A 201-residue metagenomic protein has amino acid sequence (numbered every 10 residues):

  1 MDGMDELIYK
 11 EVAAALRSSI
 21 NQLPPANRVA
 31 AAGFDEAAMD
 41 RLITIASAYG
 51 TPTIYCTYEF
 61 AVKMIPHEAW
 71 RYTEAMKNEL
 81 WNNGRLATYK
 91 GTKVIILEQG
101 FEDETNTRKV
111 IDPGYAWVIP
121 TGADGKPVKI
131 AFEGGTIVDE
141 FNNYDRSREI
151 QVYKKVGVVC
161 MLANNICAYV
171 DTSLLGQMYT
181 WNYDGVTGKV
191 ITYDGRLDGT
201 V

Functional and structural regions predicted by a protein language model:
M1-S47: Alpha-helical scaffold segments that mediate packing/assembly in large oligomeric complexes
A15, S19-L23, N27, A61 (+4 more regions): A sequence-level detector of short, solvent-exposed, charge-rich linear segments
L23-P24, T51, I65, D112 (+2 more regions): Intrinsic-disorder/low-complexity coil detector
N27-N106: Long, positively charged binding patches that form subdomain-scale interaction surfaces for polyanionic ligands
R71-V201: Sequence/fold signature of self-assembling virion shell proteins
